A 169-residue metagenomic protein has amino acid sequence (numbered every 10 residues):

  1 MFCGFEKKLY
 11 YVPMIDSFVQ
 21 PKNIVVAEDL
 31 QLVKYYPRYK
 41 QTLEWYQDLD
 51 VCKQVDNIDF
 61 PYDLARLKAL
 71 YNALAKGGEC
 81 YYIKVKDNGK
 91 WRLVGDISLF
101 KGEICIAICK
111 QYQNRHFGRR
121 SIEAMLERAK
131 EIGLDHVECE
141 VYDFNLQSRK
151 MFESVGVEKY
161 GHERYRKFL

Functional and structural regions predicted by a protein language model:
F2-L64, K68: A short, well-structured alpha-helix characteristic of acyl/acetyltransferase catalytic modules
N57-Q111: Acetyl-CoA-dependent GNAT
D96-F100, M151, E163: Long, contiguous binding/interaction regions
E103-C105, E138-E140, R166: Short aromatic/hydrophobic contact patches that present stacked aromatics for nucleic-acid/ligand binding
Y112, H116-A124: Conserved acetyl-CoA pyrophosphate-binding loop and the N-cap/start of the following alpha-helix in GNAT-like
R119, D143-G161: Conserved active-site alpha-helix within GNAT-family acetyltransferase domains
E131-V141: Conserved GNAT acetyl-CoA-binding A-motif
